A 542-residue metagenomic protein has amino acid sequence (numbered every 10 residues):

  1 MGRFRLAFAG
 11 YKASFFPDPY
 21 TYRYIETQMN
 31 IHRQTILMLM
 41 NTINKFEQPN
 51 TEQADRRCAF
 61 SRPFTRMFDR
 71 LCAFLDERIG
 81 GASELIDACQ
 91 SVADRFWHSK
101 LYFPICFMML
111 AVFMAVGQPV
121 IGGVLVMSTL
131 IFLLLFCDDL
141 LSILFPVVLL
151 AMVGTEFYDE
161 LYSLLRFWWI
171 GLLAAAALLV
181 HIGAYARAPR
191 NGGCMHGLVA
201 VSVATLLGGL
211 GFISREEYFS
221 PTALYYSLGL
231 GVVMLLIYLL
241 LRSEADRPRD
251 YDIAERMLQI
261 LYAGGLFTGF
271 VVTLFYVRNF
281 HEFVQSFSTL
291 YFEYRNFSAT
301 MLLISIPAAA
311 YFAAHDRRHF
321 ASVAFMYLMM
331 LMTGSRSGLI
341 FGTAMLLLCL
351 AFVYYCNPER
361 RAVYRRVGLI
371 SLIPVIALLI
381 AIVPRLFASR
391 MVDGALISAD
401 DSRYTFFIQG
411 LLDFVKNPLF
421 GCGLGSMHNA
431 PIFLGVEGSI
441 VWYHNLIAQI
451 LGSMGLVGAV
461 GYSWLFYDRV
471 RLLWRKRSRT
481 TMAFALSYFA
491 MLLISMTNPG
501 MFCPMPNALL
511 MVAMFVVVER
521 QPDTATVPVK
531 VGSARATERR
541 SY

Functional and structural regions predicted by a protein language model:
A7-Y11, F15-Y22, N30-Y102, H315-D316 (+1 more regions): A juxtamembrane structural motif centered on a specific transmembrane helix
T21, T27, C58, T65 (+3 more regions): N-terminal signal-anchor transmembrane segment
C106-A111, I304-P307, L346, A483-M496 (+2 more regions): Transmembrane alpha-helices of multi-pass inner-membrane enzymes
T129-L135, L173-N191, A200-G269, S305 (+3 more regions): Transmembrane alpha-helical segments and their membrane-water interfaces
D252-H281, F292-Y355, D468: Alpha-helical transmembrane segments of multi-pass inner-membrane proteins
S286-Y291, R361-Y364, A377-Q409, N429-I432: Flexible juxtamembrane loops connecting transmembrane helices in multi-pass membrane enzymes that build or modify
D316-R318, M454-L492: Hydrophobic transmembrane alpha-helices and their immediate junctions
V392-I408, L412-K416, F420-M454: Long extracytoplasmic/lumenal interhelical loops at the membrane interface of multi-pass membrane proteins
